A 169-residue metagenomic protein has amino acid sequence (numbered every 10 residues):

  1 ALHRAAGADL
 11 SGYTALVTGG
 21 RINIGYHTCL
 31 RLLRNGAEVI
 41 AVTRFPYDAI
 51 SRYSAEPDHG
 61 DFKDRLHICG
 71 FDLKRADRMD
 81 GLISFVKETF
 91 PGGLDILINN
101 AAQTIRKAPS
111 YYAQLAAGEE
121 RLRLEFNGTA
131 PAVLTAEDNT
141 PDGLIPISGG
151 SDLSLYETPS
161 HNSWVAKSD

Functional and structural regions predicted by a protein language model:
A1-I96, N100-D169: Short-chain dehydrogenase/reductase
